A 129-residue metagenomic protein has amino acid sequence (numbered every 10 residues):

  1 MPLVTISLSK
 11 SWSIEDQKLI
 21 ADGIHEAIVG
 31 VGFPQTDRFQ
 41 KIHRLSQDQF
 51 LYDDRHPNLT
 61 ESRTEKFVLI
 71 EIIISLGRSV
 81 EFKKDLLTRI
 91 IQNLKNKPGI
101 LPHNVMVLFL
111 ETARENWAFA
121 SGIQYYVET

Functional and structural regions predicted by a protein language model:
M1-T129: Interaction-mediating elements
